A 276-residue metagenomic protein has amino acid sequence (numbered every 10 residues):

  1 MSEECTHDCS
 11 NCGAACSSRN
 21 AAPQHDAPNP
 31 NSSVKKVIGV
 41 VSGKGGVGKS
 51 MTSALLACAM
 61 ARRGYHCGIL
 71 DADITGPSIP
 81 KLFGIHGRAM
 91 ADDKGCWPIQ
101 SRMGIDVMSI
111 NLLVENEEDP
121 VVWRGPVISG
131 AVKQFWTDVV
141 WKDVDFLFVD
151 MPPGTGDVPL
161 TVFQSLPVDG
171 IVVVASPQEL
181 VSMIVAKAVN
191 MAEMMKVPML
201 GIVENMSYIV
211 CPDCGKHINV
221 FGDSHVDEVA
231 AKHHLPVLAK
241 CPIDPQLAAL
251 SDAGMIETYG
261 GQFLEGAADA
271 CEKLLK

Functional and structural regions predicted by a protein language model:
M1-H25, V189-K276: C-terminal lobe/tail of nucleotide-utilizing enzymes
N31, K36-I74, V189: Walker A/P-loop phosphate-binding motif and the immediately C-terminal alpha-helix
V34, G45, D71, I79 (+7 more regions): Residue-level signature of catalytic and energy-coupling elements of molecular machines, predominantly ATP/GTP-dependent
K49-L55, P77-P80, M151-P159, L180-I184: Short glycine/serine/threonine-rich phosphate/pyrophosphate-binding segments that cradle anionic phosphate groups
H66-C67, A72-E117, V122, S129: Phosphate-binding loop that captures ATP/GTP phosphates
M108, V132, M151, Q164 (+2 more regions): Glycine-rich phosphate-binding loops of nucleotide-dependent enzymes
V114-V162: Phosphate-binding/switch loop-helix module in NTP-utilizing enzymes
K142-V149, T155-G156, P167-A188: Conserved Switch II/interswitch segment of TRAFAC-class P-loop GTPases
